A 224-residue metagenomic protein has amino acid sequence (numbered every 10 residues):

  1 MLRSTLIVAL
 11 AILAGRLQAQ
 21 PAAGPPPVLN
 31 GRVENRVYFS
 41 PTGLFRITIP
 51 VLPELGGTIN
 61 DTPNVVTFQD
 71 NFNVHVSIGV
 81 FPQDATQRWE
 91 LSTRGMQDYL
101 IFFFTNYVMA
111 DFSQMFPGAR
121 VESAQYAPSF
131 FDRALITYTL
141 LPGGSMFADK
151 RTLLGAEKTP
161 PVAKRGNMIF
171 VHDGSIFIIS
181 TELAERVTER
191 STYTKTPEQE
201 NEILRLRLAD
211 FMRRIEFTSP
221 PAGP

Functional and structural regions predicted by a protein language model:
M1-L6: Bacterial N-terminal signal peptides that target proteins for export
L10-Q18: Hydrophobic h-region of N-terminal signal peptides that target proteins for export in Gram-negative bacteria
Q20-L29: Cleaved targeting-peptide boundary
G43-A119, Q125: Secretory pathway targeting signatures of secreted, lumenal, and periplasmic proteins
L52, N71-N73, S129-F131, F170-F177: Short, solvent-exposed coil/turn segments at beta-strand boundaries
P53-L55, I178-P224: Surface-exposed amphipathic alpha-helical segments
Q87-M96, R151-L154, V187-N201: Short, flexible/disordered intra-domain loops and linkers
I101-D173: Signature of long, low-cysteine stretches enriched in small and polar/charged residues
